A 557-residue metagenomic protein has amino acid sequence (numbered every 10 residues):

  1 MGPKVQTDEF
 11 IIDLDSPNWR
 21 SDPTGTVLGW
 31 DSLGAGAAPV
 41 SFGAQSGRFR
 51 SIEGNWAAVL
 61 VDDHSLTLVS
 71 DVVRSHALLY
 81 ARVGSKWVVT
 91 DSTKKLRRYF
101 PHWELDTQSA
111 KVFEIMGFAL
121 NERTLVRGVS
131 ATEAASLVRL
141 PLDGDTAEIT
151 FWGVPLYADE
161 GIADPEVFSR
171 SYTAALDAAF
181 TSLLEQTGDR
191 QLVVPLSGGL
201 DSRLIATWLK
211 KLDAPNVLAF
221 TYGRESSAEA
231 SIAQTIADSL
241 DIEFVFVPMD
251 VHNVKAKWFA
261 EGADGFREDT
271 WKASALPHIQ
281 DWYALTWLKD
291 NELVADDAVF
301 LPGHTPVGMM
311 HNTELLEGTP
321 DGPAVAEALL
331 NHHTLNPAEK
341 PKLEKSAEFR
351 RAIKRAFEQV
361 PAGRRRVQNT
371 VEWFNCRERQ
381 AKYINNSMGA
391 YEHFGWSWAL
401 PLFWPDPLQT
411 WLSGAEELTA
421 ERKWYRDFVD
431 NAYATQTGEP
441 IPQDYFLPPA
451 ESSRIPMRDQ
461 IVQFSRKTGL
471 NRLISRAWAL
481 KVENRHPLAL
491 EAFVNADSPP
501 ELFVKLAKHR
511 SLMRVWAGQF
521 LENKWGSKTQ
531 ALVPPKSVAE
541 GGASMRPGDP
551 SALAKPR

Functional and structural regions predicted by a protein language model:
M1-L196, L200-H252, A517, P547-R557: Cysteine-centered catalytic environments shared across enzyme families
A44, Q380, M388-G395, A477 (+1 more regions): Short, amphipathic alpha-helical segments
V59, F118, L288, G389-A390 (+1 more regions): Hydrophobic alpha-helical segments, principally membrane-spanning helices and signal/leader peptides
S65-T67, L142, P155-V367, S387-I441 (+2 more regions): ATP-dependent adenylate-handling active sites, centered on carboxylate activation for C-N bond formation
L137, W373-M388: Core structural elements
T150, L209, H252-A260, Q380-N385 (+2 more regions): Active-site-adjacent bridging/hinge elements
T370: Shared catalytic-loop signature of beta/alpha-barrel
T435-V515: PAPS-dependent sulfotransferase catalytic core
